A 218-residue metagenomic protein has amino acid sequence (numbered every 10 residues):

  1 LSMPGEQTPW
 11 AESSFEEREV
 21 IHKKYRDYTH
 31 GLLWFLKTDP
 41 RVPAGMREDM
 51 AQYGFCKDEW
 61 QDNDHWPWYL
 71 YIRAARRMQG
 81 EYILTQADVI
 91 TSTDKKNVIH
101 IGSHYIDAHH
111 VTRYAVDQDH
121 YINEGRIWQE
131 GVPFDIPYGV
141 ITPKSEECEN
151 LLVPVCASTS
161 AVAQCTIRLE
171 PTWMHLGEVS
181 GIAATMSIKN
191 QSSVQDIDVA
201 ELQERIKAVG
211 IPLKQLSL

Functional and structural regions predicted by a protein language model:
L1-L218: Flavin (FAD/FMN)-binding glycine-rich loop and adjacent Rossmann-like elements that form
